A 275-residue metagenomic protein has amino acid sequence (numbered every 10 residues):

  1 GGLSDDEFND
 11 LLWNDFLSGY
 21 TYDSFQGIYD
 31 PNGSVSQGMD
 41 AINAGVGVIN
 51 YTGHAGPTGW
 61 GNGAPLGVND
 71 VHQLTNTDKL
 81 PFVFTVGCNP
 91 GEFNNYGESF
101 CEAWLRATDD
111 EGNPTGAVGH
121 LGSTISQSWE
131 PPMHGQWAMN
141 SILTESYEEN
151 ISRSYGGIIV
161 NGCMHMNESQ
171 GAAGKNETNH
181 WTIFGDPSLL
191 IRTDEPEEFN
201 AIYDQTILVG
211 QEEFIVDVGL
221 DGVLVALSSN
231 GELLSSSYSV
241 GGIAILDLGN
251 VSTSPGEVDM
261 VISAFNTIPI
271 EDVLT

Functional and structural regions predicted by a protein language model:
G1-L274: Cysteine-dependent hydrolase recognition
